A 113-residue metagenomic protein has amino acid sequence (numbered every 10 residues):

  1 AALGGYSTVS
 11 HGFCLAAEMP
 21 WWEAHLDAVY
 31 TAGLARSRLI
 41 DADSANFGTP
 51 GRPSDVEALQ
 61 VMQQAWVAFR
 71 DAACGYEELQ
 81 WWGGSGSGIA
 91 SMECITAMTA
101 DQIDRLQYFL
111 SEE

Functional and structural regions predicted by a protein language model:
A1-E113: N-terminal alpha-helical modules
